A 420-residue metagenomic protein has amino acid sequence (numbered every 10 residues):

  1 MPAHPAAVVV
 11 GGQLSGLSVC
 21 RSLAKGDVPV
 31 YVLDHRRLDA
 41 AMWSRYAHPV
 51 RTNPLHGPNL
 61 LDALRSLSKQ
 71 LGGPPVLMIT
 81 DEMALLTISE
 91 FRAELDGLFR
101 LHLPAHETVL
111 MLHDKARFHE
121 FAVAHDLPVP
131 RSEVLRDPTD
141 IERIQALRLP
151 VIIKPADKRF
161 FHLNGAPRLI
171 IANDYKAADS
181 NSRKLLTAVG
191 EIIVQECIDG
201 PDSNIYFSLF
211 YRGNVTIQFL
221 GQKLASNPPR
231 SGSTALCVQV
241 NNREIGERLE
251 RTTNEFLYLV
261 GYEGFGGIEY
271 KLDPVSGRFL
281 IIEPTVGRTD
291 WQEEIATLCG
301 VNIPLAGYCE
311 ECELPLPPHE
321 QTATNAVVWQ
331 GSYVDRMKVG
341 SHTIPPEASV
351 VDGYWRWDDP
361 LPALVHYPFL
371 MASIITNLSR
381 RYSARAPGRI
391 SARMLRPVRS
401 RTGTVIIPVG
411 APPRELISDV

Functional and structural regions predicted by a protein language model:
M1-A105, P138-T139, S373-G403, I407-D419: ATP-binding N-terminal substructure of ATP-dependent carboxylate-amine bond-forming enzymes
D34-L38, E82-A84, R212-T216, G221-L224 (+1 more regions): Short glycine-enriched loops at secondary-structure junctions
V109-I192, N214, E247-R251, R381 (+4 more regions): Active-site nucleotide/adenylate-binding loops and adjacent lid/helix of ATP-dependent enzymes
V151, T216, R278-E283: Protein kinase-like catalytic core scaffold
N173-K176, E196-G261, T285-E311: ATP-dependent carboxylate/phosphate-activation module, predominantly the ATP-grasp catalytic core and closely related
Q195-E196, E263-V275: A short glycine-rich, hydrophobically flanked beta-strand micro-motif that places a catalytic Asp/Glu for divalent metal
Y308-V420: Peripheral (often C-terminal) accessory segments that flank ATP-dependent C-N-forming ligase machineries
